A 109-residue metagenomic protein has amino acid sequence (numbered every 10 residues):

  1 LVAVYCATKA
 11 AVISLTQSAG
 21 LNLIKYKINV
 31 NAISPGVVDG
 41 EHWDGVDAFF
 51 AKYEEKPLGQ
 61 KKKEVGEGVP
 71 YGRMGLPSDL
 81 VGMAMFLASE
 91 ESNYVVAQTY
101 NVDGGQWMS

Functional and structural regions predicted by a protein language model:
L1-V4: Conserved catalytic loop/helix region of short-chain dehydrogenase/reductase
T8, T16: Active-site helix of classical SDR
L23-K25, V38, A88: A short hydrophobic alpha-helix cap/turn motif
I24, N29, V96-A97: Short, small/polar-rich loop/turn modules that mediate ligand/substrate recognition or access, typified
S34-G45, F49: Short, flexible catalytic-loop segment of classical short-chain dehydrogenase/reductase
P57, V69-L80: A conserved structural motif in NAD(P)-dependent oxidoreductases
L80-V81, L87: Non-catalytic, hydrophobic alpha-helical segments
M85, V96-S109: Short C-terminal tail/terminal secondary-structure segment of NAD(P)H-dependent dehydrogenase/reductase domains
